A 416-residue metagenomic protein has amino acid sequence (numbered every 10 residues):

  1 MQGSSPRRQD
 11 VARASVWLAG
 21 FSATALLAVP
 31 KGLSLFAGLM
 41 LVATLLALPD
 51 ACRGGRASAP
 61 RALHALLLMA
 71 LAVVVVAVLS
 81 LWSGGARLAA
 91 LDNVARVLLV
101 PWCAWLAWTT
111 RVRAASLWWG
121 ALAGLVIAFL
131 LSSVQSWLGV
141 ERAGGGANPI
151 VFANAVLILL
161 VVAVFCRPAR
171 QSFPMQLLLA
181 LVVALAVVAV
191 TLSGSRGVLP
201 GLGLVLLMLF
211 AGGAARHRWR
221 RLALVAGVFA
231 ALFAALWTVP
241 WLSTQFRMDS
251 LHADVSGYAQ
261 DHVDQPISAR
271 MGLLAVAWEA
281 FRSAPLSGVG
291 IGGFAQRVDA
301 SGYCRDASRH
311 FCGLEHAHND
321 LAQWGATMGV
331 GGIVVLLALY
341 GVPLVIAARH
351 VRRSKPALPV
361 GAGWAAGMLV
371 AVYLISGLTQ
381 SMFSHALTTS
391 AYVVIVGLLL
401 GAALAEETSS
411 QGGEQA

Functional and structural regions predicted by a protein language model:
M1-V78, L98-A115, W119, R167-P174 (+2 more regions): Transmembrane signal-anchor hairpin modules in multi-pass inner-membrane enzymes, especially those that act on
G20-A23, L99-V140, G144-A215, W237-V239 (+3 more regions): Alpha-helical transmembrane segments of multi-pass inner-membrane proteins
S34-L41, R196-M208, I333-L337: Transmembrane-embedded, aromatic-rich helix segments that form part of the hydrophobic channel/pocket engaging
V42, L339, A365-A416: Transmembrane alpha-helices of multi-pass inner-membrane enzymes
A65-A72, G120-I127, A180-V183, W219-P240: Hydrophobic alpha-helical membrane-interfacial segments at the cytosolic entry of transmembrane helices
L192, G213-D261, A275-S283, I291: A membrane-periplasm/extracellular boundary helix in multi-pass inner-membrane enzymes that assemble envelope glycans
D261-G272, S283, S287-M328: Long extracytoplasmic/lumenal interhelical loops at the membrane interface of multi-pass membrane proteins
M328-A371: Hydrophobic transmembrane alpha-helices and their immediate junctions
